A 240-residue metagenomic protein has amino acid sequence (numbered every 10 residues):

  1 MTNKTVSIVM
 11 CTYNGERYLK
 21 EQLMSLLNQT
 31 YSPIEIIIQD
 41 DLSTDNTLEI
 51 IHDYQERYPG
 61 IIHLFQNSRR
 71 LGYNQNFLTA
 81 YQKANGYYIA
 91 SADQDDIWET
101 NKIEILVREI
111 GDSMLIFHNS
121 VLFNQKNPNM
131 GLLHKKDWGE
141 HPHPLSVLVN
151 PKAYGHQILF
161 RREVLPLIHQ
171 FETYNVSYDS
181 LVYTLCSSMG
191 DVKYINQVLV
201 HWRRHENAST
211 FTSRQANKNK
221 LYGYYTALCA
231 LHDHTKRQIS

Functional and structural regions predicted by a protein language model:
M1-R214: Nucleotide-sugar donor-binding/catalytic module of glycosyltransferases that assemble extracellular/cell-envelope
L106, R214-Y225: Short, highly charged low-complexity linear segments
L159, K220-S240: C-terminal, non-catalytic tails of nucleotide-sugar-dependent glycosyltransferases
